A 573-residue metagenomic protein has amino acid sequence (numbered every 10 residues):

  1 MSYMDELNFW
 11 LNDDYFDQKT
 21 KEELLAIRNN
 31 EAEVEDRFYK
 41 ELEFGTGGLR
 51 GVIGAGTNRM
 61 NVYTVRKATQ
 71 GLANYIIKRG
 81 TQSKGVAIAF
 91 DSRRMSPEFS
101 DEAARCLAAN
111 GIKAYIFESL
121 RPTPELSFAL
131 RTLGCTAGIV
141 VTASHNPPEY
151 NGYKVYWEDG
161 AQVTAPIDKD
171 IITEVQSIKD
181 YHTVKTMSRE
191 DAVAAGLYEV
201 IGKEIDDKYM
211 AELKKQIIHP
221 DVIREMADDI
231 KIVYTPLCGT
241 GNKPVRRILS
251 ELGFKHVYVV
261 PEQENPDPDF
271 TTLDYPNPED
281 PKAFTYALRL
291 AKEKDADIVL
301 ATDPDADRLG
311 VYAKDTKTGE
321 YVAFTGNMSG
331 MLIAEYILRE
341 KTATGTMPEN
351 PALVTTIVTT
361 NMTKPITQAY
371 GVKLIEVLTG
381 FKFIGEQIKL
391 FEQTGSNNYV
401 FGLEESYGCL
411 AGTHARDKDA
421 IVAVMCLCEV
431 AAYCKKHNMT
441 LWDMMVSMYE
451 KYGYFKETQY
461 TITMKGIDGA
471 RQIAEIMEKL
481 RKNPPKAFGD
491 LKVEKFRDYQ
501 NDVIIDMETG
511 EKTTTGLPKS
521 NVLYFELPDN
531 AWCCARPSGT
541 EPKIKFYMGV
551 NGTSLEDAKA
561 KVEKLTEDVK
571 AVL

Functional and structural regions predicted by a protein language model:
D5-A103, A192-D228, T240: An N-terminal, well-structured beta->alpha segment
E33-F38, L42, N151-T285, A291: Gly/Ser/Thr-enriched, mixed-charge loops and adjacent short helices that form phosphate/oxyanion-binding elements
F38-N58, A143-N146, I232, P236-I248 (+4 more regions): Conserved phosphate/anionic-ligand binding catalytic regions in large, soluble enzymes, centered on
G85-D91, K231-Y234, L410, G549: Short glycine-rich or small-residue beta-strand-to-loop segments that form or flank ligand, phosphate, metal/Fe-S
A87-Y150, K255-G310: N-terminal small/polar loop signature for handling phosphorylated ligands or for N-terminal nucleophile
F99-L107, Y150-W157, D307-N327, T363: Short Gly/Thr/Asp-enriched flexible loops that form oxyanion-binding sites at enzyme active sites
Y156-T186, N327-P351, T355-I366, A420 (+1 more regions): Glycine-rich phosphate-binding loop plus the immediately following alpha-helix
K292, A296-I298, E320-V322, E340-R536 (+3 more regions): Phosphate-binding and adjacent anionic-ligand microenvironments
